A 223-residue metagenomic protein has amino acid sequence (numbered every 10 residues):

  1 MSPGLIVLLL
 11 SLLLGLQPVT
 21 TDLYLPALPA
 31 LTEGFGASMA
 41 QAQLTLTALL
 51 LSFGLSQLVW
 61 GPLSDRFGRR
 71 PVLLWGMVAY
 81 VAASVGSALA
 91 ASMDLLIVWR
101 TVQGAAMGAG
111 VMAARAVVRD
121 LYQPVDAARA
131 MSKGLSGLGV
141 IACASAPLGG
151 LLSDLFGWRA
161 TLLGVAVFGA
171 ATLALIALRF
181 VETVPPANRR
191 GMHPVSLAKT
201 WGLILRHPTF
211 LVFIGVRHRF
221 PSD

Functional and structural regions predicted by a protein language model:
D22, L50-L58, A142-C143: Residue-level signature of mid-helix packing/kink "hotspots" within the transmembrane helices of 12-pass Major
A27-L55: Extracellular/periplasmic helix-loop-helix junction of adjacent transmembrane segments in MFS-like secondary
G34-G36, G68, L89-L95, A106 (+1 more regions): Helix-breaking motifs and short loop linkers at transmembrane-helix boundaries and internal kinks in secondary membrane
L55-D94: Conserved MFS/SLC helix-loop-helix module at the cytosolic interface between two early adjacent transmembrane helices
L74, A83-A88, W99, Q103 (+2 more regions): MFS-fold secondary transporters
L95, S132-L178: Helix-loop-helix hairpin linking two adjacent transmembrane segments in secondary transporters
W99-V140: Cytoplasmic helix-loop-helix junction between adjacent transmembrane helices in 12-TM secondary transporters
T183-I214: Juxtamembrane intracellular "pre-TM" segments in multi-pass secondary transporters
